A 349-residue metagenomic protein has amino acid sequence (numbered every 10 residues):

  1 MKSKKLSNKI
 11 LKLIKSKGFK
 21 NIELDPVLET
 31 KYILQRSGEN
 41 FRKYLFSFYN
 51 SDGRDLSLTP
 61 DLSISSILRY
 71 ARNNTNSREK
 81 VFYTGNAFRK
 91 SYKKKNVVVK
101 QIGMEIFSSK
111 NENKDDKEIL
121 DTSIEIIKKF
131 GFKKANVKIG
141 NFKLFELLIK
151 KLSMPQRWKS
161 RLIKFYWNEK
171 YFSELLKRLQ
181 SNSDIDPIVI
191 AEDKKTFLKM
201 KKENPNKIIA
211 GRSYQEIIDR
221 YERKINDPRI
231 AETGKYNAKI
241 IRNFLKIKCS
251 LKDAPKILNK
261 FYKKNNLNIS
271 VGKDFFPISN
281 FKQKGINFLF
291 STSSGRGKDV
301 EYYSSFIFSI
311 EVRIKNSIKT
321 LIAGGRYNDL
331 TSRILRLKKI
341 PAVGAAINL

Functional and structural regions predicted by a protein language model:
K2-G18, I22, L28-E29, D61-T75 (+2 more regions): Positively charged, Gly/Ser-enriched RNA/tRNA-binding surfaces
P26-L56, R89: Polyanion/phosphate-binding surface patch
Q35, Y92-V97, L148-L152: Short acidic, glycine/serine/threonine-rich loops at helix termini
K43-D52, S153-I185, V312-R313: Acidic, His- and aromatic-enriched active-site or binding-groove loops in soluble protein domains that engage sugars
V98-I102, I139-L147: Short, conserved phosphate-binding/catalytic loop or strand-edge motifs used in phosphoryl-/nucleotidyl-transfer
T122-F130, K143-S153: Hydrophobic mid-domain F-helix/FG-region of cytochrome P450s
N136-G140, L289: Short glycine-rich phosphate-binding loop at a beta-alpha junction
L147-Q156, V300-F308: Short glycine/threonine-rich loop-to-helix capping motif typified by GTGT followed within a few residues by an Asp-Pro
